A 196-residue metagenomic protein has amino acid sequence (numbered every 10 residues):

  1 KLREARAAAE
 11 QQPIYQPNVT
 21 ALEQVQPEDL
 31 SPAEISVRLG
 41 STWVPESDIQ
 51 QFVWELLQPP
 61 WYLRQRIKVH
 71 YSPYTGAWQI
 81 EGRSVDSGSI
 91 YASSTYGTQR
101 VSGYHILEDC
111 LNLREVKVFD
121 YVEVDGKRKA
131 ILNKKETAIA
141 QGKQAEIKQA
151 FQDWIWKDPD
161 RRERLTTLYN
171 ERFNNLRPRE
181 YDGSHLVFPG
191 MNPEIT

Functional and structural regions predicted by a protein language model:
K1-N175: Charged, low-complexity intrinsically disordered regions
N175-T196: Conserved pre-motif I regulatory segment
